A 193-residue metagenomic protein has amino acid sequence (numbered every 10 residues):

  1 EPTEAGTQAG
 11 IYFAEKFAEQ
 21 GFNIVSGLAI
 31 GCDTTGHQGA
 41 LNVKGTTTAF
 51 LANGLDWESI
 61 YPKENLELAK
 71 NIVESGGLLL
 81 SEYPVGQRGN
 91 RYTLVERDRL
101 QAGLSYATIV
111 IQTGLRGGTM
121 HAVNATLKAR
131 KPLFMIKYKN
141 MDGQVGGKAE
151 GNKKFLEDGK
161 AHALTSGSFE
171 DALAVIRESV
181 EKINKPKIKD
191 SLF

Functional and structural regions predicted by a protein language model:
E1-F193: Glycine-biased, small-residue-rich flexible motifs in mid-sequence functional cores and linkers
